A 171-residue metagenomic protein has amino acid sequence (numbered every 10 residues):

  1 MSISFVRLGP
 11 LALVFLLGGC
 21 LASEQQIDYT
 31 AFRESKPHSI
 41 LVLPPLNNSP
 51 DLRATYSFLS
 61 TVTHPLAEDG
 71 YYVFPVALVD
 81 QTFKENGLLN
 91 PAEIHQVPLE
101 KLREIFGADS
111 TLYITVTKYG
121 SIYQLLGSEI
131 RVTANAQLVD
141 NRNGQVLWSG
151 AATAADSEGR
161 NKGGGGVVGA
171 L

Functional and structural regions predicted by a protein language model:
M1-G9: Bacterial N-terminal signal peptides that target proteins for export
L16-G19: C-terminal motif of bacterial Sec signal peptides marking the signal peptidase cleavage site
L21-E24: Bacterial signal peptide processing site
Y29-P50: Post-signal peptide N-terminal segment of mature Sec-exported envelope proteins
P44-L52, G87-N90, I122-L125, N161-K162: Second-shell loop/turn segments in exported
S49-Y113, Q145, S149: N-terminal segment of the mature soluble domain
E104-Y119, L125-E129, Q137-L138: Mid-length scaffold segments of soluble, non-membrane domains
N141-L171: Short secondary-structure boundary motifs at beta->alpha junctions and helix caps
